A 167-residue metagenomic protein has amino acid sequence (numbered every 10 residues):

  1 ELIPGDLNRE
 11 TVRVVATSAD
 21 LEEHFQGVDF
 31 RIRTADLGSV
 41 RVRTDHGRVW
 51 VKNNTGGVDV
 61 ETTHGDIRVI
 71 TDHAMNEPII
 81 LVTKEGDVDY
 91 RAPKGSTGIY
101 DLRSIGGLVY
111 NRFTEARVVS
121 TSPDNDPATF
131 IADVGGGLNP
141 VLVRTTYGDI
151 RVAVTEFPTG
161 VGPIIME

Functional and structural regions predicted by a protein language model:
E1-E167: Intrinsically disordered, low-complexity terminal regions
